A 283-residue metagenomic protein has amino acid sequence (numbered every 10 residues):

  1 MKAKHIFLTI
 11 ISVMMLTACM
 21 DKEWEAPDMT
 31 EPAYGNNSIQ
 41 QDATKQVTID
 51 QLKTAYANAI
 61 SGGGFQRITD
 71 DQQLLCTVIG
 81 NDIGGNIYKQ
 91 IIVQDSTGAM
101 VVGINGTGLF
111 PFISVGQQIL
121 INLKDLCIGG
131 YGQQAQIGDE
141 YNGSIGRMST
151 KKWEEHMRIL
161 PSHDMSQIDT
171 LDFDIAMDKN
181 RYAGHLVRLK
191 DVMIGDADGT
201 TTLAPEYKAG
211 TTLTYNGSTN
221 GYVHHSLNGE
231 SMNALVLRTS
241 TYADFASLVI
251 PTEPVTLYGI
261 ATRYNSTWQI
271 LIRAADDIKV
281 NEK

Functional and structural regions predicted by a protein language model:
M1-H5, D21: Positively charged n-region of N-terminal signal peptides that target proteins for export
I6-I11: Sec-dependent N-terminal signal peptides
M15-A18: C-terminal motif of bacterial Sec signal peptides marking the signal peptidase cleavage site
M20-Y88, I92-K283: OB-fold nucleic-acid-binding modules
